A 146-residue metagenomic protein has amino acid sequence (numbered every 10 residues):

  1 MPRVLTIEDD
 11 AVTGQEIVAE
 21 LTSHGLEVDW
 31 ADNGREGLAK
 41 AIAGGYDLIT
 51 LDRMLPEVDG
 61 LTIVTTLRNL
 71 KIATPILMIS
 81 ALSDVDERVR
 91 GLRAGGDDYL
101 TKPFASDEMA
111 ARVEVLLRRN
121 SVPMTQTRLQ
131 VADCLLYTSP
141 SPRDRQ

Functional and structural regions predicted by a protein language model:
M1-N120: N-terminal/domain-start alpha-helical segments
N120-L136: CheY-like receiver
Y137-P142: Conserved small/polar residues in nucleotide/adenosyl-binding loops
